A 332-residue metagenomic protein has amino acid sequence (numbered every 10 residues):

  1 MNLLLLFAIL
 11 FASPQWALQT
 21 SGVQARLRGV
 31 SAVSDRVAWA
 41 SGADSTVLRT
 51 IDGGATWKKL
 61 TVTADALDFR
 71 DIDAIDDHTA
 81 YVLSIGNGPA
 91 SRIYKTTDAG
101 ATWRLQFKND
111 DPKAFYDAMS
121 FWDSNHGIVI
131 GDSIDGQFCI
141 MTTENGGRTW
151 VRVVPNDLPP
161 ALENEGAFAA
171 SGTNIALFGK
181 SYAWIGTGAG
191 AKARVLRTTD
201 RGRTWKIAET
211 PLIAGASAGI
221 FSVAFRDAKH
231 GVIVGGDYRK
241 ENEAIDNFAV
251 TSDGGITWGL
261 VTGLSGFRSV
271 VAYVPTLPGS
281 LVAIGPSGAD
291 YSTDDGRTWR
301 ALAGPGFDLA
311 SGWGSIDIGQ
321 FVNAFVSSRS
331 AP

Functional and structural regions predicted by a protein language model:
L3-F11: Sec-dependent N-terminal signal peptides
A12-A303, A310: Residue-level hotspots at or immediately adjacent to binding/recognition sites across diverse folds
R297, G304-P332: C-terminal subdomain of the subtilisin-like protease fold in secreted/lumenal serine endopeptidases
